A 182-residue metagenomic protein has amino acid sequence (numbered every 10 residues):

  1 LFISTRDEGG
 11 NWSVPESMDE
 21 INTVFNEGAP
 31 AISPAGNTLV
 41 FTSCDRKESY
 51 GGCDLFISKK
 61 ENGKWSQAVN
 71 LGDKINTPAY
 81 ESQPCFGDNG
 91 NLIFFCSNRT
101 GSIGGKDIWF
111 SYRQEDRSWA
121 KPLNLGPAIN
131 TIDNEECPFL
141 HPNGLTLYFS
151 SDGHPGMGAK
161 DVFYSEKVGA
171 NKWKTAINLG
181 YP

Functional and structural regions predicted by a protein language model:
L1-P182: Short, conserved micro-motifs composed of acidic
